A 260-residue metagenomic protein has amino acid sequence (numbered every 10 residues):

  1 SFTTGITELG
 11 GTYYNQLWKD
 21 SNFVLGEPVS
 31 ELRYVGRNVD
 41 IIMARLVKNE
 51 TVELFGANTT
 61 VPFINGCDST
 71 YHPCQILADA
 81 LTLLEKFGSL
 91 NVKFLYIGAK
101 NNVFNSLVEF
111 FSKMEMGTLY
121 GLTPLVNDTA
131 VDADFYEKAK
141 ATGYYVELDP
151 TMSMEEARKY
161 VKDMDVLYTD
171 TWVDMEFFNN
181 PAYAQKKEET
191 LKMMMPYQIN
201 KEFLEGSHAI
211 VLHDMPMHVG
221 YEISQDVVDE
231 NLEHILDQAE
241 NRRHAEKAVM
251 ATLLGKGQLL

Functional and structural regions predicted by a protein language model:
S1-G5, E85-D170, M175-F177: Glycine-rich phosphate/diphosphate-binding loop of Rossmann-like nucleotide-binding domains
F2-L84, V219: Phosphate/diphosphate ligand-binding glycine-rich loop within oxidoreductases
L9, N38, N58-T60, E115 (+3 more regions): Short, structured coil segments at secondary-structure junctions
V24-L25, H72-A78, T129-A133, H244-A248: Short, charged, surface-exposed secondary-structure boundary motifs
V61-C67, T118-Y120, H234-D237: Short hydrophobic/aromatic-enriched beta-strand-loop microsegments
A141-D226: Rossmann-like adenosine-cofactor binding region
H208-L260: Adenosine-phosphate binding glycine-rich loop
